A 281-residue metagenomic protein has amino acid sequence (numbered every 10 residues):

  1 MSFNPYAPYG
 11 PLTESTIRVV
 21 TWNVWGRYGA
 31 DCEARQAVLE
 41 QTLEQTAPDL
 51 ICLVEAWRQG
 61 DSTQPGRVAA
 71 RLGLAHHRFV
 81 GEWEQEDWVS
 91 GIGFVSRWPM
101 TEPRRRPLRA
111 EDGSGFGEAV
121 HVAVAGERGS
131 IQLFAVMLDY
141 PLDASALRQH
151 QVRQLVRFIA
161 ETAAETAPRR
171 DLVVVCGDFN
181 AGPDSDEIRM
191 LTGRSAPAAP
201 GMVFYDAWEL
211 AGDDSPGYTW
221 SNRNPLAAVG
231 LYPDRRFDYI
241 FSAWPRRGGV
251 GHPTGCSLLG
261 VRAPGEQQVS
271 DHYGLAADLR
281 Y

Functional and structural regions predicted by a protein language model:
M1-Y9, A160-V173, A181-Y281: Metal-dependent phosphoester-hydrolase catalytic domains
S2-P11, D31-C32, L50, V54-Y140 (+1 more regions): Structured beta-strand-rich core segments of catalytic domains in phosphoester-bond hydrolases
T16-A37, E84, D112, D139-L147: Acidic/histidine-rich helix-loop elements that form or flank divalent-metal/phosphate-binding sites at the catalytic
R18-V24, L39-S62, V95, V122 (+5 more regions): Active-site beta-strand/loop signature of hydrolases that rely on acidic residues for catalysis
R27-D31, R104, S215-Y218: Short, solvent-exposed loop/turn elements at domain surfaces
D31-R35, T63-P65, G91, L147-Q151 (+1 more regions): Residues at alpha-helix caps and immediate loop-helix transition turns in enzyme cores, especially N- and C-cap
Q36-V38, R67-R71, D112, H150-Q151 (+1 more regions): Glycine-rich, phosphate-binding/catalytic loops in enzymes
S145-I159, G230: Alpha-helical scaffold elements lining the catalytic groove of polysaccharide deacetylases
